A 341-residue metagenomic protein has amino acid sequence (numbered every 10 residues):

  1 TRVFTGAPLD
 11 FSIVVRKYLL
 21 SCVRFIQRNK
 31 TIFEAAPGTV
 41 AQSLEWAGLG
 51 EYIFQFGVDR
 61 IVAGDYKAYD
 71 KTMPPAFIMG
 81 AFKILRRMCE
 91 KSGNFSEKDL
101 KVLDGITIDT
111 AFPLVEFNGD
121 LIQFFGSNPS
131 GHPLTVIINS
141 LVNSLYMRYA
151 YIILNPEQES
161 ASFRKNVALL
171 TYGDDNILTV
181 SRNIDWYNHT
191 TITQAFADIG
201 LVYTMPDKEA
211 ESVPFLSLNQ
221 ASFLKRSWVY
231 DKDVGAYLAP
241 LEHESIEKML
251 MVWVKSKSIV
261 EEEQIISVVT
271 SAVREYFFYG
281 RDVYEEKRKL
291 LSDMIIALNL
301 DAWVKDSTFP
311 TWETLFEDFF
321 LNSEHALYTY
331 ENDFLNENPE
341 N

Functional and structural regions predicted by a protein language model:
V3, F11-K71, I152-A161: Active-site-proximal segment of RNA-dependent polymerases
F4-T5, I61-G64, T204-D207, F223: A structural signal for short, well-ordered beta-strand segments and their strand-loop junctions that often border
L9-R24, D109, L141-Y149, K248 (+2 more regions): Short, hydrophobic/amphipathic alpha-helical patches that form generic packing surfaces within helical domains
S12-I13, D70-M73, T179, S212 (+2 more regions): Short catalytic/ligand-binding loop motif for oxyanion handling, primarily in non-cytosolic enzymes, centered on
V14, Q27, K71-P74, I78-A81 (+5 more regions): Short helix/loop capping segments that flank catalytic or ligand/cofactor-binding pockets
E34-L44, K91-I106, S162, V202-P214: A generic structural motif
G57-Y172, I177-Y187, Q220: Conserved polymerase palm-domain catalytic core
I122, G126, N183-D207, E211-N341: Active-site and adjacent loop segments of nucleotide-processing enzymes that use two-metal-ion phosphate chemistry
